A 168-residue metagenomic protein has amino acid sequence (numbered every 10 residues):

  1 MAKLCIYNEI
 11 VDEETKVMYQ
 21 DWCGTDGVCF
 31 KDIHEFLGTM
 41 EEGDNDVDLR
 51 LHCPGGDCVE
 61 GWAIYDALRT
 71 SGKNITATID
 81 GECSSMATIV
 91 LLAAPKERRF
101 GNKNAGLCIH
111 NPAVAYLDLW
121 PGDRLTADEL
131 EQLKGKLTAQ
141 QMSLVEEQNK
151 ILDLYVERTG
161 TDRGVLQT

Functional and structural regions predicted by a protein language model:
M1-I89, A93-T168: N-terminal organellar transit peptides
